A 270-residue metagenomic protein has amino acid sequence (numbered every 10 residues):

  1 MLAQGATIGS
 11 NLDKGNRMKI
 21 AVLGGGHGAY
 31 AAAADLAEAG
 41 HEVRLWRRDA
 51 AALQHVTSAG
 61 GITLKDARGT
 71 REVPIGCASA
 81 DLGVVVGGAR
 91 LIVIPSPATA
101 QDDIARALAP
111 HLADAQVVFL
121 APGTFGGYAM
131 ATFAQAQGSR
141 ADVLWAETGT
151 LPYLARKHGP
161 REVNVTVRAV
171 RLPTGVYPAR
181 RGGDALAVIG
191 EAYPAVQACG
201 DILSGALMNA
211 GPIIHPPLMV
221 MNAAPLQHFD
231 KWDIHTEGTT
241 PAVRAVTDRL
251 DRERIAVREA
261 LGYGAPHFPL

Functional and structural regions predicted by a protein language model:
M1-R17, P97: N-terminal amphipathic/basic-hydrophobic helices that include classical n-h-c signal peptides and signal-anchor
D13-D66: NAD(P)+-binding Rossmann beta1-loop-alpha1 motif at the extreme N-terminus of oxidoreductases
R68-C77, S139-L144: A short helix-to-beta-strand connector/capping loop
R71-L112, V117-F119: Rossmann-like NAD(P)-binding element
A98-R161: Rossmann-like NAD(P)(H) cofactor-binding subdomain of soluble oxidoreductases
P152-L250: Substrate/ligand-engaging "lid" and interaction regions
D251-L270: Small-residue-rich helix-loop
